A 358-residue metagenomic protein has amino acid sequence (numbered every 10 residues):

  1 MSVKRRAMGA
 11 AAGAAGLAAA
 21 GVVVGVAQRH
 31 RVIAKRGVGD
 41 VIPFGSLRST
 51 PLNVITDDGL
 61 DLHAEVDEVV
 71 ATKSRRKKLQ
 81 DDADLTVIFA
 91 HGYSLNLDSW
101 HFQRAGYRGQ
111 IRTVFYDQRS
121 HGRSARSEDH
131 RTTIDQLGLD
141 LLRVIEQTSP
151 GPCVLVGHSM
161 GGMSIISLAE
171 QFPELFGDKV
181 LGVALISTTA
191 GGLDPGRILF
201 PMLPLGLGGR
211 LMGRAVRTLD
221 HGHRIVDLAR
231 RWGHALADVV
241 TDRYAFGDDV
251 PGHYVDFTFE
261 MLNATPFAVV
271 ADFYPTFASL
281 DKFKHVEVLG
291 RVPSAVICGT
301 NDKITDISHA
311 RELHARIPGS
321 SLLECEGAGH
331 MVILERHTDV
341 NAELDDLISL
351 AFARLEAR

Functional and structural regions predicted by a protein language model:
S2-R31: Hydrophobic alpha-helical topogenic segments used for membrane insertion/localization
D40-T72: N-terminal cap/lid segment of alpha/beta-hydrolase-fold proteins
L60-R126, V144: Conserved HGGG/HGGXW glycine-rich cap/lid loop of the alpha/beta-hydrolase fold
S120-S164, L168-E170, E174-F176, A342: Active-site loop/oxyanion-hole signature of alpha/beta-hydrolase fold enzymes
E174-I225: Flexible "cap/lid" loop of the alpha/beta hydrolase fold
D220-V288: Conserved alpha/beta-hydrolase catalytic His-Asp/Glu region
L289-G290, V296-C298, D302: Short beta-strand/loop motif that positions the catalytic acidic residue of the alpha/beta-hydrolase fold
A315-R358: Catalytic active-site module of serine/aspartate enzymes centered on a nucleophile-bearing elbow/loop
